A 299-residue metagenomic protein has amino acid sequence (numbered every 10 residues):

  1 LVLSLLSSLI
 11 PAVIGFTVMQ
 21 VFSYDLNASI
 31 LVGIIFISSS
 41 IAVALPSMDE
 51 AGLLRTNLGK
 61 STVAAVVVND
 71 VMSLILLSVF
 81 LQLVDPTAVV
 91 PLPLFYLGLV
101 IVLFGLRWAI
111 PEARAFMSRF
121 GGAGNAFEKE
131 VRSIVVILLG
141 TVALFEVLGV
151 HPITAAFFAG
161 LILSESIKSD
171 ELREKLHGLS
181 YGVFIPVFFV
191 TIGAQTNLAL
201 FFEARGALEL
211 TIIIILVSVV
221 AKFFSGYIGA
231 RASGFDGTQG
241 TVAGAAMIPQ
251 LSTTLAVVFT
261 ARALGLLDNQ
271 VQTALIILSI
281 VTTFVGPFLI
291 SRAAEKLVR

Functional and structural regions predicted by a protein language model:
V2, L54-D70, V89-L94, E171-K175 (+2 more regions): Membrane-interface alpha-helices at helix entry/exit sites of multi-pass transporters
V2-L53, I192, L198, E203-Q270 (+2 more regions): Transmembrane alpha-helices that form the ion-translocation and gating core of multi-pass ion transport proteins
V2-T17, A64-S78, G124-V142, S180-Q195 (+1 more regions): Small-residue-rich segments of transmembrane alpha-helices in multi-pass membrane proteins, especially helix faces
V21-G33, P46-M72, F80, V84 (+1 more regions): Membrane-interface helix-loop-helix junctions at boundaries between adjacent transmembrane segments
D25-G33, D85-L97, E146-V150, L176-H177 (+2 more regions): Interfacial loop-to-helix junctions that mark the boundaries of transmembrane helices in multi-pass membrane
L77-P86, F259-G265: Transmembrane alpha-helix termini and helix-breaking/packing motifs in multi-pass membrane transporters
L77-V79, G98-W108, V135-L144, G160-L161 (+3 more regions): Hydrophobic core segments of alpha-helical transmembrane domains in multi-pass membrane transport and ion-translocation
F116-I213, F235: Membrane-interface junctions of multi-pass transporters
